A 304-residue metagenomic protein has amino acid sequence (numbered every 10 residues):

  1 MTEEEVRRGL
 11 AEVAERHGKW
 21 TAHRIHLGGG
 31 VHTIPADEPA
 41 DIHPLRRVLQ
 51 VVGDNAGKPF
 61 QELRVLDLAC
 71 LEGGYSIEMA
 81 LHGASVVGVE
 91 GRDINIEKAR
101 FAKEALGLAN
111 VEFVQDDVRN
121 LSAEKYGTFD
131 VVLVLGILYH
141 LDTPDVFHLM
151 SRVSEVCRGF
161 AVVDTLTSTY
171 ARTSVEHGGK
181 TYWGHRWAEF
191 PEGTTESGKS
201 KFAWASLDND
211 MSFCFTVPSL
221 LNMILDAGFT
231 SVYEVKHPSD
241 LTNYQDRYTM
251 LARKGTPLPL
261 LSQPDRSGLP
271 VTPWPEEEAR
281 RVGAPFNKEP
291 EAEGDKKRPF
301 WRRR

Functional and structural regions predicted by a protein language model:
E38-Q61: Conserved alpha-helix/loop element of class I SAM-dependent methyltransferases that forms part of the SAM/SAH-binding
F60-L71: Conserved class I S-adenosyl-L-methionine
E72-G83: Conserved SAM-binding loop of SAM-dependent methyltransferases across substrates and taxa, primarily the Class I
S85-G91: Conserved SAM-binding motif I beta-strand of class I
A99-A102: Conserved SAM-binding loop
G107-R119: Conserved SAM-binding strand-loop segment of SAM-dependent methyltransferases
A123-V132: A short acidic, Gly/Pro-enriched loop at the edge of an enzyme's catalytic core that lines a small-molecule cofactor
L133-V134, T143-R266, P270-A284: S-adenosyl-L-methionine-dependent methyltransferase catalytic module, highlighting the catalytic core
